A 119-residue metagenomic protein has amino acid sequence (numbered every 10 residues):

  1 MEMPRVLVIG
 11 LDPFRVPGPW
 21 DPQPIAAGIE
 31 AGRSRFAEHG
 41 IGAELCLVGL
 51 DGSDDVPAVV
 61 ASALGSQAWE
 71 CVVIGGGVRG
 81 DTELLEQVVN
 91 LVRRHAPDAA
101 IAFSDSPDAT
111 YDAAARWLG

Functional and structural regions predicted by a protein language model:
M1-G18: N-terminal, charge-rich interaction modules
P13-V16, D51-S53, V78-G80: Short acidic, S/G/P-rich loop/turn micro-motifs used as interaction or catalytic elements
V16-G28: Glycine- and acidic-residue-enriched helix-capping/strand-helix junction motifs
A31-G42: Short helix-loop-beta junction
L45-D54, F103-S106: Short beta->alpha junction loops
A58-R93: Mid-chain, well-packed structural core segment of small domains
L84-G119: Ser/Thr/Gly-rich flexible loops in soluble cytosolic domains mediating phosphotransfer, phosphorylation
